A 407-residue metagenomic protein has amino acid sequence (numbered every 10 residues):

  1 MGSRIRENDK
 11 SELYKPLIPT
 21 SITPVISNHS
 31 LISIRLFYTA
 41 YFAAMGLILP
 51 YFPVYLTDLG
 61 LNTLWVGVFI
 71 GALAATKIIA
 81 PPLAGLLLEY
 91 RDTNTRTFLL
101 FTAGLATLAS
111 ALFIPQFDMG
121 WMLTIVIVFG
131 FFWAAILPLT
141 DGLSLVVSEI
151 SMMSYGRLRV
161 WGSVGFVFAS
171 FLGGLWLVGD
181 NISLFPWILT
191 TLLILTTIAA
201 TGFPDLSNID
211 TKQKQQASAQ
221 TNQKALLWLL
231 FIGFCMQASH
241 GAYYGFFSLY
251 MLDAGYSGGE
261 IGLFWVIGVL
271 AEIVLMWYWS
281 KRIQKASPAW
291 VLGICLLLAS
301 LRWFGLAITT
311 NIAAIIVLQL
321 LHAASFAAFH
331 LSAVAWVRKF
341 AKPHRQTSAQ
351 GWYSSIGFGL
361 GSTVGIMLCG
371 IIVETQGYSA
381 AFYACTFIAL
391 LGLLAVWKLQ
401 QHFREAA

Functional and structural regions predicted by a protein language model:
I22-N28, F203-Q237: Juxtamembrane intracellular "pre-TM" segments in multi-pass secondary transporters
I26-A74, L226-F264, H330: Helix-loop boundary and gating motifs at the non-cytosolic
T39, A109, M119-L137, F234 (+1 more regions): Hydrophobic core of transmembrane alpha-helices in multi-pass small-molecule transporters, especially MFS/SLC-type
L56-T57, L87-L88, V160, L175-D180 (+3 more regions): Interfacial helix-cap and linker-helix signal at transmembrane-aqueous boundaries of multi-pass secondary transporters
A80-T93, L177-V178, V274-S287, V373: Helix-to-loop junctions at the C-terminal end of transmembrane segments in multipass secondary transporters
T97-A111, W290-G305: Structural signature of the two symmetry-related core transmembrane helices
I127-W161: Cytoplasmic helix-loop-helix junction between adjacent transmembrane helices in 12-TM secondary transporters
L184-G202, A381-K398: Symmetry-related core transmembrane helices of the 12-TM Major Facilitator Superfamily/SLC fold
